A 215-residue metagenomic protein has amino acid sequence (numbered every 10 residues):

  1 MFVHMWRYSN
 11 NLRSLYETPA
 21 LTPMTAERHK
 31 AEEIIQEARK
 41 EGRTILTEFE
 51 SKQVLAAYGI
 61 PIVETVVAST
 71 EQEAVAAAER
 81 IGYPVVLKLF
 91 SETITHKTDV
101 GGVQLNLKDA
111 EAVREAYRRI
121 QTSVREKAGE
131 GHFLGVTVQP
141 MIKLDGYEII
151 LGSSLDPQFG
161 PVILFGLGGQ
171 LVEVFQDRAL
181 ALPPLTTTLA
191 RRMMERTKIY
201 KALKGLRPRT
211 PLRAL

Functional and structural regions predicted by a protein language model:
M1-L215: ATP-dependent carboxylate/acyl-activation modules
